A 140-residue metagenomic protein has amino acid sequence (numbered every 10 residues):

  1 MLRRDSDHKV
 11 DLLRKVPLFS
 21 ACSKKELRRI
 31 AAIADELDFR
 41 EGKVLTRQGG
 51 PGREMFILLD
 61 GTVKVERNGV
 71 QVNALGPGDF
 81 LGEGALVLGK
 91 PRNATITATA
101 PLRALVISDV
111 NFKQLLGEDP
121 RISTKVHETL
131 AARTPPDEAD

Functional and structural regions predicted by a protein language model:
M1-D140: Cytosolic regulatory regions built on CNB/CRP/Popeye-like sensor folds
